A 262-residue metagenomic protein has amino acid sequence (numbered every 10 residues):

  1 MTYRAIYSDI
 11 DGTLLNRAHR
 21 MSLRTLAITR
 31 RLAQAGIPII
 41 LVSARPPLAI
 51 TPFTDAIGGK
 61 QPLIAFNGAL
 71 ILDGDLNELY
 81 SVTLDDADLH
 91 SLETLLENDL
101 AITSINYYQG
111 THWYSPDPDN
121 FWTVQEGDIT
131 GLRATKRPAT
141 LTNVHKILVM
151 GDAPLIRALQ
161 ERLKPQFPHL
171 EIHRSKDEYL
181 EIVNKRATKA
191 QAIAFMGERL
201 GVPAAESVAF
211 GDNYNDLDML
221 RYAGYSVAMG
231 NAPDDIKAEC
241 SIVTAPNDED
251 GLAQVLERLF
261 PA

Functional and structural regions predicted by a protein language model:
M1-A5, S22, E181-A262: Mg2+-dependent phosphoryl-transfer enzymes with acidic/Ser/Thr/Gly-rich catalytic loops
T2-A18: Asp-based phosphoryl-transfer active-site loop
A18-F121: Active-site phosphate-binding/coordination module
L32, S43, N67, I147 (+3 more regions): Residue-level signal for inorganic ion chemistry
A33-Q34, E97, K164, R221 (+1 more regions): Anion (oxyanion) recognition and catalysis
G36-I40, G59-Q61, H145-K146, A205-E206 (+2 more regions): Short active-site oxyanion
I57-G59, F66-N67, Q166-P168, Y222-A223 (+1 more regions): Short, structured coil segments at secondary-structure junctions
D99-F210, Y214-M219, N231: Conserved acidic, metal-coordinating active-site core of Asp-based, Mg2+-dependent phosphoryl-transfer enzymes
